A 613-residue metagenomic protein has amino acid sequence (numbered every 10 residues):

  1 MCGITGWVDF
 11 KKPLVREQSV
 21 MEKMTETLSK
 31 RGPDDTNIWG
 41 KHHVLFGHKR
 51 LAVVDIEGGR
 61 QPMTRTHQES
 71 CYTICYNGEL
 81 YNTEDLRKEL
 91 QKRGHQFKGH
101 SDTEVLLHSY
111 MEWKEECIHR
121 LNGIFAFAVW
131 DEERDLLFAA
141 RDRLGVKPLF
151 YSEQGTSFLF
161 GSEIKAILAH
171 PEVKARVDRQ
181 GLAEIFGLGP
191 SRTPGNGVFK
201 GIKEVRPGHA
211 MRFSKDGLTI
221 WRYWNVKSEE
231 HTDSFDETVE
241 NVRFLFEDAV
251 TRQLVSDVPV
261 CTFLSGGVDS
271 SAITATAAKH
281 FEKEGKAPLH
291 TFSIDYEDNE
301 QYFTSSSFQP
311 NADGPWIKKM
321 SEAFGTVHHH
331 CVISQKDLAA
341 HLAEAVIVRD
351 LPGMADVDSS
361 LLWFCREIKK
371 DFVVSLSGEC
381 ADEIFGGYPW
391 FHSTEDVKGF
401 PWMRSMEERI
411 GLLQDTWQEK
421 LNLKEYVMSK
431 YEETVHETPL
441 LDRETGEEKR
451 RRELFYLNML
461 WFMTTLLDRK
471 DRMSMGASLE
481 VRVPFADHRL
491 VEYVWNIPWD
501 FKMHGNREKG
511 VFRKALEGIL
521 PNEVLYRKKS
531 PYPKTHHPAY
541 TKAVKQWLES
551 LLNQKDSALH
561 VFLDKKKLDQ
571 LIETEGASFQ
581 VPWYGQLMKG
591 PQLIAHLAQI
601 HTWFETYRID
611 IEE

Functional and structural regions predicted by a protein language model:
M1-A343, V348, L361, E517-G518 (+2 more regions): Cysteine-centered catalytic environments shared across enzyme families
M1-I4, V8, E22-K23, C71 (+7 more regions): Adenosyl-5′-phosphate
E17, N82, G99-D102, L121 (+14 more regions): Hydrophobic (often cysteine-bearing) scaffold residues that line and stabilize catalytic clefts of nucleotide/cofactor
I38, P148-Y151, A272-A275, I384 (+4 more regions): Generic hydrophobic alpha-helical membrane-span motif
H43, D55-G58, T73, N122-V129 (+4 more regions): Conserved adenosine/adenylate-binding substructure
S306-Q309, A345-I347, P389-K398, E612-E613: Short secondary-structure boundary/capping segments
F385-R409: A mobile, often basic/glycine-rich helix-loop segment that functions as the active-site lid/recognition loop
